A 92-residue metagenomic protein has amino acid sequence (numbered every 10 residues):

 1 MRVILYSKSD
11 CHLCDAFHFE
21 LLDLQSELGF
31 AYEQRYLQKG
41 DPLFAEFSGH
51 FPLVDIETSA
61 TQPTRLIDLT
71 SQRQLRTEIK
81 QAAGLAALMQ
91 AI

Functional and structural regions predicted by a protein language model:
M1-D23: Local sequence-structure signature of Cys/Sec-based thiol-disulfide redox active-site neighborhoods
R2, E27, A31, M89-A91: N-terminal secretory/membrane-targeting helices
F19-S26, T77-Q81: Replace "anionic and nucleotidyl ligands
G29-D41: Thiol-based oxidoreductase modules, predominantly thioredoxin-like and allied folds used for disulfide exchange
F44-E46: Short glycine-biased active-site loop of nucleotidyltransferases that positions the nucleotide triphosphate and helps
S48-D55: Structural micro-motif
I56-A91: Non-catalytic, surface beta->alpha helical segment in thiol-disulfide oxidoreductase systems
